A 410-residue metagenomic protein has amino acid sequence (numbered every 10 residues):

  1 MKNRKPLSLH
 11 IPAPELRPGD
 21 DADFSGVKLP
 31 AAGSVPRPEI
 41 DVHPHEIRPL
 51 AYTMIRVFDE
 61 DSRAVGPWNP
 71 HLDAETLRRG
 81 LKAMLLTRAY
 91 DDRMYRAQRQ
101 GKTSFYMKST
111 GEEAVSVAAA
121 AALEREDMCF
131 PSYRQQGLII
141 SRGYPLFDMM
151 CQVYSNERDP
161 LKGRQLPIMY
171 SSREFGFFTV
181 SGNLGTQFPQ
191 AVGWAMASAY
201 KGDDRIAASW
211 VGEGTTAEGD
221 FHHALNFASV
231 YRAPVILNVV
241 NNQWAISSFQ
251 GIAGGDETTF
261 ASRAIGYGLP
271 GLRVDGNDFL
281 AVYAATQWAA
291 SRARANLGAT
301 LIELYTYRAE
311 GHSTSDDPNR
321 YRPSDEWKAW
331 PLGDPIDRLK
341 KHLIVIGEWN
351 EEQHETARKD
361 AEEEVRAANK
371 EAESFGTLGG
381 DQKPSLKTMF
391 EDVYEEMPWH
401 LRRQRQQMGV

Functional and structural regions predicted by a protein language model:
M1-V115, E310, N319, S324-V410: Conserved acidic/glycine
E46-R48, A119-A122, F227-A228, S291-R294: A general structural signal for short secondary-structure junctions and capping/turn motifs
R48-L50, L77-R79, A122-E124, G163 (+1 more regions): A generic structural signal for short, non-catalytic loop/turn and secondary-structure boundary residues
I55, I168, T300: A broad, low-specificity signal marking well-ordered, structured residues that form hydrophobic/aromatic
R63-A64, Q136, N242-A245: A short, flexible beta-alpha/helix-coil linker loop
A89-D92, R96-A233, F249-D256, A261 (+1 more regions): Cofactor-binding active-site loop characterized by glycine-rich and histidine/acidic residues
G176-T377: Glycine-rich ThDP/TPP pyrophosphate-binding loop and its adjacent helix/strand module within ThDP-dependent enzymes
